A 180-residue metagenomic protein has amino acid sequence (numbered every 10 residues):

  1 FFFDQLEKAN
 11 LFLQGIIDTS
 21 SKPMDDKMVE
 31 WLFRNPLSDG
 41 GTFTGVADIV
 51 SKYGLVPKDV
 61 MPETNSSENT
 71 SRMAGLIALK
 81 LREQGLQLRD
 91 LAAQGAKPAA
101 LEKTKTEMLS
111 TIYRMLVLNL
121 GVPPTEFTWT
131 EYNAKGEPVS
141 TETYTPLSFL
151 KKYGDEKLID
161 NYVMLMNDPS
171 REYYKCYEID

Functional and structural regions predicted by a protein language model:
F1-D180: Structured alpha-helical subdomains that flank or immediately precede key functional sites
